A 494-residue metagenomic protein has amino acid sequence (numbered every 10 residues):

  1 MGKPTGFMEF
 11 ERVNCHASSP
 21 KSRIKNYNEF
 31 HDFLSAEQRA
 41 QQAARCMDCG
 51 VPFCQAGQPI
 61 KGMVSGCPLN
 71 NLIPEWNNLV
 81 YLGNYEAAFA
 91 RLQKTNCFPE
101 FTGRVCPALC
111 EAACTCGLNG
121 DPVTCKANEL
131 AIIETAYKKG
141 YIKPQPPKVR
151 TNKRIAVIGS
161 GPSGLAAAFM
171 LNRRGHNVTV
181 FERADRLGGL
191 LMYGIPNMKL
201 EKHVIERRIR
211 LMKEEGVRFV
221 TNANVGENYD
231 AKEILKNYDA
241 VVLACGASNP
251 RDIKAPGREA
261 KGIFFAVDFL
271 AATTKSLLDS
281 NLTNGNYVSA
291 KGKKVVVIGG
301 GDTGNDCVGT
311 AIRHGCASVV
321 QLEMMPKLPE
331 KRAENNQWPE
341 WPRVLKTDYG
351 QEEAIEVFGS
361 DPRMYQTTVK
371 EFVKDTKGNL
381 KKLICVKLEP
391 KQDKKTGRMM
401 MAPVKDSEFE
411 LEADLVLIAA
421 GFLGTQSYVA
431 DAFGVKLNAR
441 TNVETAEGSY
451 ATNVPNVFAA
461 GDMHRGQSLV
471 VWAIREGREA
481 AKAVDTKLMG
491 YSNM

Functional and structural regions predicted by a protein language model:
T5-D32, Q41-A44, G57, P68-L82 (+10 more regions): Beta1-alpha1 glycine-rich phosphate/pyrophosphate-binding loop at the start of Rossmann-like nucleotide-binding domains
K25-Q41, M63-S65, L69-R104, A108 (+2 more regions): Ferredoxin-type iron-sulfur electron-transfer modules in oxidoreductases and energy-metabolism complexes
C46-C49, C54, Q58, C67-N70 (+3 more regions): Short cysteine clusters
A87, V149, R154-I158, E206-A255 (+4 more regions): Feature captures the FAD/FMN-dependent oxidoreductase FAD-binding
A131-V149, R207-N228, P250-H314, L437-N453: Glycine-rich dinucleotide-binding loop and its adjacent helix/turn
G159-P162, G299-G301, D462: Glycine-rich Rossmann-fold phosphate-binding loop(s) that bind the pyrophosphate of adenine dinucleotide cofactors
E259-G292, K391-Q467: FAD-site-proximal beta/loop scaffold in flavoenzymes
G304-C307, H314, M463-Y491: A conserved FAD-binding loop/helix module that cradles the flavin
